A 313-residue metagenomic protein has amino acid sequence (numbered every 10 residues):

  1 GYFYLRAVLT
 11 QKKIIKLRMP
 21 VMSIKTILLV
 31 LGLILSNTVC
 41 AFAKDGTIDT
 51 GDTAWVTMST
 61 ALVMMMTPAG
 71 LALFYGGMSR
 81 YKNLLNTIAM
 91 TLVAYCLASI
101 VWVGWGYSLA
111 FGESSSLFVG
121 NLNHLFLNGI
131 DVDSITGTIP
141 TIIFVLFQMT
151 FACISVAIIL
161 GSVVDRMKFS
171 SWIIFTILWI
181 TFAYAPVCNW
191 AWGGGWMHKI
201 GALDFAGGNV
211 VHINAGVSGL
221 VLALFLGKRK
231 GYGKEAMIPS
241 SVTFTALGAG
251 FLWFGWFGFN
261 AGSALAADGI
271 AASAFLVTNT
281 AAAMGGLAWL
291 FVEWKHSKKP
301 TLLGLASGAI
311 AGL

Functional and structural regions predicted by a protein language model:
G1-Y2, S263: N-terminal leader/targeting segments
Y2, K12-K13, L35: Intrinsically disordered, low-complexity peptide-like regions
Y2-Y4, F42: Aromatic (phenylalanine/tyrosine) cluster motif
R6-V8, V56: A generic signature of intrinsically disordered, low-complexity regions enriched in glycine/proline and charged/polar
T10-L28: Bacterial N-terminal signal peptides that target proteins for export
S23-L313: Hydrophobic alpha-helical transmembrane bundles of multi-pass membrane proteins
